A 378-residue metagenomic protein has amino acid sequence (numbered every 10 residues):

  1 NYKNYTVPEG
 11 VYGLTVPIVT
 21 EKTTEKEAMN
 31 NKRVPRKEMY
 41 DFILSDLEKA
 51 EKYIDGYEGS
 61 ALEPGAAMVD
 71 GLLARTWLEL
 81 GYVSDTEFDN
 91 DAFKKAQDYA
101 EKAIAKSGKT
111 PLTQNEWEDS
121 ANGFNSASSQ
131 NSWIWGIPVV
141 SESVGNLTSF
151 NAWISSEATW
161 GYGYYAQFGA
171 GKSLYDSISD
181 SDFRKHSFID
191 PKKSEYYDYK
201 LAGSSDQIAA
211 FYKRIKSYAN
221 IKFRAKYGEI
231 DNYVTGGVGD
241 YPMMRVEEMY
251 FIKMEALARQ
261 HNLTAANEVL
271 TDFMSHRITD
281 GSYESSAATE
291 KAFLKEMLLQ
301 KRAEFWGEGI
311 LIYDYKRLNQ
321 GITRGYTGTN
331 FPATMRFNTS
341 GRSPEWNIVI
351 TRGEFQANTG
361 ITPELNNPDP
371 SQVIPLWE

Functional and structural regions predicted by a protein language model:
N1-N151, Y162, Y175-E378: Acidic/polar-rich alpha-helix caps and helix-coil junctions
S156-K172: Short, cationic low-complexity segments
